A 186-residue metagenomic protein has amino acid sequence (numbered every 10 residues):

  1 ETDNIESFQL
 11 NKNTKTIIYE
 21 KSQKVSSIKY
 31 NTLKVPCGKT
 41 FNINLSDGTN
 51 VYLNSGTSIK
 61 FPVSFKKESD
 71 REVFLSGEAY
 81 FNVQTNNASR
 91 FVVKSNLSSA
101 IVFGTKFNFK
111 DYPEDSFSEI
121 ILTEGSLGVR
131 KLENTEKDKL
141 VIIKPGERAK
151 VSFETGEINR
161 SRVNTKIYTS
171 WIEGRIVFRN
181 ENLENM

Functional and structural regions predicted by a protein language model:
E1-M186: A residue-level detector for the "anchor" residue at the start of short, highly conserved motifs
